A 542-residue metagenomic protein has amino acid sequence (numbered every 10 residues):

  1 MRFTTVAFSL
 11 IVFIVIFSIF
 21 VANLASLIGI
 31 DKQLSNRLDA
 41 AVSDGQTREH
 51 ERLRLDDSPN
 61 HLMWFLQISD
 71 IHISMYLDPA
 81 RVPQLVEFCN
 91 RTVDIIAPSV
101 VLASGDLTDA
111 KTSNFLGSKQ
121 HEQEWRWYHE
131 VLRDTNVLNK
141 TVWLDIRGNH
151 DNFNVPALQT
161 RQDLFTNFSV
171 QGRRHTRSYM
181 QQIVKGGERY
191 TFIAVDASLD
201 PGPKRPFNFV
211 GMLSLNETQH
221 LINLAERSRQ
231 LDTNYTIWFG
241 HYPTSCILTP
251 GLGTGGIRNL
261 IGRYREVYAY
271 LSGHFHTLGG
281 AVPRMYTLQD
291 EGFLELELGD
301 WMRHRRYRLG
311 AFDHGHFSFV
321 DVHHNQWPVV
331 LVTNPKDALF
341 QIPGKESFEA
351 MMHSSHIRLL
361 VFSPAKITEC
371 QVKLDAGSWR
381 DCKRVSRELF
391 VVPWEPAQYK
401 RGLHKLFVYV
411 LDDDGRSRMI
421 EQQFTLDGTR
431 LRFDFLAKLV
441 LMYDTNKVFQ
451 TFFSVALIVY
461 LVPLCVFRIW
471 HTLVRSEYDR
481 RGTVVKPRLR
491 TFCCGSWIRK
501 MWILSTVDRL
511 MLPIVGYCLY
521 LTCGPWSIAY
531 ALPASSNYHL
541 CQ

Functional and structural regions predicted by a protein language model:
M1-V100, R133-V142, W327-Q542: Acidic, histidine-bearing metal-coordination/catalytic regions of metal-dependent phosphoesterases
I28-D56, S113-Q230, G253-A269, F275-V322: Extended active-site neighborhood of metal-dependent phosphoesterases/phosphodiesterases
W64, V100, Y190-F192, Y235-I237 (+1 more regions): Structural motif
D70, G105-D106, G148-N149, H241 (+1 more regions): Active-site glycine-centered loops adjacent to acidic/histidine catalytic or metal-binding residues that shape
I73, D109, D151-N152, T244 (+1 more regions): Active-site micro-motifs of SAM-dependent methyltransferase domains
I73-Y76, T112-S113, V155, I247: Short N-terminal helix/helix-N-cap motif within the alpha/beta-hydrolase-1
S104, A110-S113: Post-signal peptide N-terminal segment of secreted/secretory-pathway proteins
S104, A225-I247: Short acidic, glycine-rich surface-loop motifs adjacent to enzyme active sites
